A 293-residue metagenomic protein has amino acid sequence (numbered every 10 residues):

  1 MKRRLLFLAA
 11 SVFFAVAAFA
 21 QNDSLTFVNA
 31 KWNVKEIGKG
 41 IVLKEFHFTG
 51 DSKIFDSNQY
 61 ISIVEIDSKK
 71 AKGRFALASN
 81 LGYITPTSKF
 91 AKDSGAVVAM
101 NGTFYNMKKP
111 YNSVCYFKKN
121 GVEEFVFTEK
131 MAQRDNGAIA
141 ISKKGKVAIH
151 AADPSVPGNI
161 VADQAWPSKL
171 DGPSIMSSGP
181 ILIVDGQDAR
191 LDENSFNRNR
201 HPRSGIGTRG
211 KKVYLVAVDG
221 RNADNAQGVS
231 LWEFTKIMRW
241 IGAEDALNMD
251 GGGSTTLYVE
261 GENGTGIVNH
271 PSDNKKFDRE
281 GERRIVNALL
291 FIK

Functional and structural regions predicted by a protein language model:
M1-S24: Bacterial Sec-dependent N-terminal signal peptides
Q21-H150: Zymogen propeptides
H47, K53, G172-G210: Conserved beta-alpha junction segments in alpha/beta enzyme cores
N58-I63, N136, S177-G179, R200-G205 (+1 more regions): Short glycine-rich loop/turn motifs
D67-K70, A140-V147, A152, V184-G186 (+3 more regions): Short acidic-glycine loop/turn motifs at beta-strand connectors
V97-N101, A138-I141, V147-I149, G205-G207 (+3 more regions): Structural recognition of the beta-strand scaffold that forms the well-ordered cores of secreted hydrolase catalytic
P110-Q133, L191-T208, L215-I241, S254-K293: Conserved, well-ordered active-site substructure
M131-E193: A substrate-binding/cap region within the structured catalytic cores of diverse enzymes
